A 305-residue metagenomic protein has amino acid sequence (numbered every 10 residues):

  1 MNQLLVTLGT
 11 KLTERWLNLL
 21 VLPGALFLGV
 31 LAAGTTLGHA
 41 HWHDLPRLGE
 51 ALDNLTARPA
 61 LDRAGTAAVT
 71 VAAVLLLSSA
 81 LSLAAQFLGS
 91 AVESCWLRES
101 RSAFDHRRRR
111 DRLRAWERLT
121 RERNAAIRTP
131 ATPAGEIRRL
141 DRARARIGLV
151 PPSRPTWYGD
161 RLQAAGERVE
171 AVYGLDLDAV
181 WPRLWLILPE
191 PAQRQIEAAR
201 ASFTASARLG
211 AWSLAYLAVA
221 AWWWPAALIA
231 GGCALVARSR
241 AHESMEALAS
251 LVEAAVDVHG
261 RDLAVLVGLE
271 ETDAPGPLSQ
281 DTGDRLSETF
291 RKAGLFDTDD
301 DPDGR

Functional and structural regions predicted by a protein language model:
M1-A126: N-terminal first transmembrane alpha-helix
M1-L19, G135-I147, V219-W223: Cytoplasmic juxtamembrane interface segments
M1-W16, I196-S202, L235-R305: Cytosolic/matrix-facing juxtamembrane and C-terminal tails of multi-pass cellular membrane proteins
T10-A25, L175-L228: Transmembrane alpha-helical segments and their cytosolic interface motifs in multi-pass membrane proteins
G29-R47, Q86, A211-L235: Juxtamembrane "helix exit" motif at the C-terminal ends of alpha-helical transmembrane segments in multi-pass membrane
T70, V74, A218-W222, A226-H242 (+2 more regions): Pore-lining and gate-forming transmembrane alpha-helices of multi-pass membrane transport proteins
G89-S206: Membrane-proximal, non-transmembrane interface segments of integral membrane proteins
V92, W96, A218, G260-L263: Long, hydrophobic, amphipathic alpha-helical segments used as structural scaffolds
